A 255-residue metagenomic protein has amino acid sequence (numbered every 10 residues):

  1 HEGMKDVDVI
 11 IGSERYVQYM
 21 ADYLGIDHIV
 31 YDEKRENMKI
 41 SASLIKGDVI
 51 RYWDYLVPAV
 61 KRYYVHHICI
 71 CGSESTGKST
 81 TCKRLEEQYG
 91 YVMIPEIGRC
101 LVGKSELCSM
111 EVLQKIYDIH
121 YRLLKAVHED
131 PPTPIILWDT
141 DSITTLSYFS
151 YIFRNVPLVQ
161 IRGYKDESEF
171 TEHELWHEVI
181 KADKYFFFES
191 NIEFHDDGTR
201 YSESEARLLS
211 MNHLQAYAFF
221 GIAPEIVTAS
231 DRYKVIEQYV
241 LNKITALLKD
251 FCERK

Functional and structural regions predicted by a protein language model:
H1-H67, C71: Classical nucleotidyltransferase
G47-I68, F219-K255: Charged phosphate-binding loop/patch that engages nucleotide di/tri-phosphates or the phosphate backbone of nucleic
E74: The conserved Walker
K78: Conserved lysine of the Walker
K83-H128: Conserved substrate/cofactor phosphate-moiety recognition/catalytic segment in nucleotide-dependent phosphotransferases
K115-I180: Glycine-rich phosphate-binding loop used to anchor ATP phosphates in small-molecule kinases, encompassing both
F153-R232, L248: A glycine- and Lys/Arg-enriched "phosphate-lid" helix/loop adjacent to the NTP-binding pocket of small-molecule kinases
